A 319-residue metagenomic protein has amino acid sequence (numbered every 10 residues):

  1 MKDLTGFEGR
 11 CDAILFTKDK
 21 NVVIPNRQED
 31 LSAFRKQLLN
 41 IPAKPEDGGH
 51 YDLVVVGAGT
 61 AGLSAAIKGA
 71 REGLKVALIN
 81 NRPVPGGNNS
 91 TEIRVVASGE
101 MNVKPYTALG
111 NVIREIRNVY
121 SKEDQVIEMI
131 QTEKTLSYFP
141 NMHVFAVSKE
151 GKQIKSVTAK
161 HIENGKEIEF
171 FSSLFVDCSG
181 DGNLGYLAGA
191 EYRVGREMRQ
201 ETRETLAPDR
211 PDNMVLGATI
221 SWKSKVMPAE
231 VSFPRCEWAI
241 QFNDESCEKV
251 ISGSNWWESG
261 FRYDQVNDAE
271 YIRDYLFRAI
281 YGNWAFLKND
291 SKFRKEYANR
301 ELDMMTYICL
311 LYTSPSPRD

Functional and structural regions predicted by a protein language model:
M1-G49: Extracytoplasmic
G48-A58: Beta1/beta-strand and adjacent pyrophosphate-binding region of the FAD-binding site in flavoprotein oxidoreductases
H50-D52, E72-K75, K134-L136, S173: Loop/turn elements at helix/coil->beta-strand transitions in domains of secreted/extracellular proteins
G62: N-terminal Rossmann-fold NAD(P) dinucleotide-binding loop
G69: Aromatic pocket-lining residues of Rossmann-like dinucleotide-binding sites
L74-K75, N80-Q153, A159, R193 (+1 more regions): Conserved N-terminal/central alpha/beta ligand/cofactor-binding core
N88, P140, Q153-S156, E163-L174 (+1 more regions): Flavin (FAD/FMN)-binding glycine-rich loop and adjacent Rossmann-like elements that form
P315-D319: A short, hydrophobic C-terminal helix/tail in secreted or cell-surface proteins
